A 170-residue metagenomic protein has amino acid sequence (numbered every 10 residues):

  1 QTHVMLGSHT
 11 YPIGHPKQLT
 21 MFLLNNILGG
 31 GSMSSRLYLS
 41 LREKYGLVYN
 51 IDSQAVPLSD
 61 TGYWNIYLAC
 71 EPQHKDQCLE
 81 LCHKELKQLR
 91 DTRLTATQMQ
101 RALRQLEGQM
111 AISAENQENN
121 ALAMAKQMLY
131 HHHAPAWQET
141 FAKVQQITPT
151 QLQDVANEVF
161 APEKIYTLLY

Functional and structural regions predicted by a protein language model:
Q1-S35: His/Glu-based metal-binding/catalytic segments typifying zinc-dependent metallopeptidases
M5-Y11, R42-D91, A96-I147, K164-Y170: M16 family metallopeptidases and their MPP-like homologs
I27, Q127, H131, V159: Conserved catalytic core of Hanks-type protein kinase domains
Q153-L169: Bilobed periplasmic-binding protein-like "clamshell/Venus-flytrap" ligand-binding domains
